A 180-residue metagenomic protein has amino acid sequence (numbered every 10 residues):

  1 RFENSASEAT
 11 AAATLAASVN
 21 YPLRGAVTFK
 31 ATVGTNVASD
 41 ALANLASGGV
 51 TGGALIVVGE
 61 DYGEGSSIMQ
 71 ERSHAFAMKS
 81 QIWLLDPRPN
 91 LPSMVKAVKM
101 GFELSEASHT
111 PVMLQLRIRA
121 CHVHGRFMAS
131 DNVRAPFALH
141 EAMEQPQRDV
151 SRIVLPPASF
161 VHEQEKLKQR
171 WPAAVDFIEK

Functional and structural regions predicted by a protein language model:
R1-E106, R117: Thiamine diphosphate
R88-K180: Flexible, low-complexity linker and terminal segments
